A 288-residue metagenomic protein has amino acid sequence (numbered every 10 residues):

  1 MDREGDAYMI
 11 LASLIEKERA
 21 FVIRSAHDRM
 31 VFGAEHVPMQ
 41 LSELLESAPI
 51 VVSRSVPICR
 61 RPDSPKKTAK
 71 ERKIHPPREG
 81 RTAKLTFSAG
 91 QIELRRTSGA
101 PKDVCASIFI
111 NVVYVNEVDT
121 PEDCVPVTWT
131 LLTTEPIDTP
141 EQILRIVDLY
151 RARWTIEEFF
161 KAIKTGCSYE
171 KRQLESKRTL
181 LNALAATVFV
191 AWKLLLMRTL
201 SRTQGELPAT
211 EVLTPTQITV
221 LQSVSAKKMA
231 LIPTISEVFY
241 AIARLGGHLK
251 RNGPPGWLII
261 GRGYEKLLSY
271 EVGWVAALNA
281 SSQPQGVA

Functional and structural regions predicted by a protein language model:
M1-A288: Single, function-defining residue in the core of a domain
